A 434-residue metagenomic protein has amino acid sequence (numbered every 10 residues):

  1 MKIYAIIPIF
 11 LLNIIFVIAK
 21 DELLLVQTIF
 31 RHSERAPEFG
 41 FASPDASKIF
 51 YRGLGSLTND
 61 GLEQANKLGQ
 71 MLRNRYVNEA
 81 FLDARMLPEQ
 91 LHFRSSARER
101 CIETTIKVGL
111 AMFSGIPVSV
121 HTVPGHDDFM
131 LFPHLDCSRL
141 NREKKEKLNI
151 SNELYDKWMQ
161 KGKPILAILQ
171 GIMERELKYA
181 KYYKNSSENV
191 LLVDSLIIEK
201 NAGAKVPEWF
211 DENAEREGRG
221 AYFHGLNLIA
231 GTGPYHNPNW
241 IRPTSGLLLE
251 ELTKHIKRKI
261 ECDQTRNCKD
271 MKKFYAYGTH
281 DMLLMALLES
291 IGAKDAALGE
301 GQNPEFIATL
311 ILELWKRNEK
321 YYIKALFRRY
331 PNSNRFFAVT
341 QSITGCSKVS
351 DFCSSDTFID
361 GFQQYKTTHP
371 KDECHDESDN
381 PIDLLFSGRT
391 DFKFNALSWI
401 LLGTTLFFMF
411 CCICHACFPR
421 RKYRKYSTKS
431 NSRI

Functional and structural regions predicted by a protein language model:
K2-A19, T404-L406: Cleavable N-terminal signal peptides of Sec/SRP-targeted secreted and luminal proteins
K20-H92, S96-I434: Signature for phosphate-centric chemistry
